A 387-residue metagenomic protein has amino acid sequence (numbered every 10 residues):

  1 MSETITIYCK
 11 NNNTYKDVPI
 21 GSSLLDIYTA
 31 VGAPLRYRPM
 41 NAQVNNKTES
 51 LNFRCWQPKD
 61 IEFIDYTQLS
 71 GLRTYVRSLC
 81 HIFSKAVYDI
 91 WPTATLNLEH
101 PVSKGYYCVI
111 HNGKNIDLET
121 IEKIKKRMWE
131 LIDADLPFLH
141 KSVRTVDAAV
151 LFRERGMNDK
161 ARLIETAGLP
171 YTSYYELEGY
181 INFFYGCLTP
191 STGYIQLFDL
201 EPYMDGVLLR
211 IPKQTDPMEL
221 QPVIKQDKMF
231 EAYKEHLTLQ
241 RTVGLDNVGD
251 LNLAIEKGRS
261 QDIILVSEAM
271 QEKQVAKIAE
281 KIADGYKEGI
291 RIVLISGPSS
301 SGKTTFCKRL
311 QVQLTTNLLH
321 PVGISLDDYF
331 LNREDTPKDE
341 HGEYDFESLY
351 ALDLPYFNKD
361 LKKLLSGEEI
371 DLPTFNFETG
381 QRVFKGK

Functional and structural regions predicted by a protein language model:
M1-V87, W91-K104, G113-K114, K123-R127: Ubiquitin-like/PB1-type beta-grasp interaction modules and other compact soluble beta-rich domains
F53-L72, T95-V102, Y107-I278, I282-Y286: Auxiliary tRNA-acceptor-end handling modules of aminoacyl-tRNA synthetases
V293-I295: Hydrophobic anchor at the beta1->P-loop junction of P-loop NTPases
S300: Walker A (P-loop) phosphate-binding loop of P-loop NTPases
K303: Conserved lysine of the Walker
F306, L310: Hydrophobic positions on the alpha1 helix immediately C-terminal to the Walker A/P-loop
V312-V322: Post-Walker A helix-loop "phosphate-sensing" segment adjacent to the P-loop in P-loop NTPases
V322, L331-F375: Conserved nucleotide-sensing/catalytic segment adjacent to the nucleotide-binding pocket in NTP-handling enzymes
